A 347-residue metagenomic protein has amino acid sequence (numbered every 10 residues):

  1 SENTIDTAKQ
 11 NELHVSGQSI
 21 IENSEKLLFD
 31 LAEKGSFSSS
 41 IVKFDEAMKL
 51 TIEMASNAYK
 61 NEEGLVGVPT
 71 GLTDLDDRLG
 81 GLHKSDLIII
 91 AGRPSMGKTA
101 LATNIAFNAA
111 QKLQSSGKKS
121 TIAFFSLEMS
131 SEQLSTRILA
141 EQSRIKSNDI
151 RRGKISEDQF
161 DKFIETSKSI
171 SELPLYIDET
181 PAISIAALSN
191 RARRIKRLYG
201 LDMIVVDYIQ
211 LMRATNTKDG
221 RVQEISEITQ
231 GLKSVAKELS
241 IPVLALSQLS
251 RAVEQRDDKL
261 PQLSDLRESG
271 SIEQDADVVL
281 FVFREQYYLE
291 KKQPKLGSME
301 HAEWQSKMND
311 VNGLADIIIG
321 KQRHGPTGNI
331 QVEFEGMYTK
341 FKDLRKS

Functional and structural regions predicted by a protein language model:
S1-N61, M96, K119-S120, S143-R144: Short, small/acidic-rich helices and loops at N termini and domain boundaries of DNA replication/processing enzymes
L72-G81: Pre-Walker A adenine-sensing motif
D77, N108-G200, A214, I330: Cytosolic-facing regulatory segments adjacent to core modules
I88-I89, A123: Short hydrophobic/aromatic beta-strand immediately N-terminal to the Walker A/P-loop
G92: The Walker A (P-loop) glycine that initiates the GxxxxGKT/S ATP-binding motif of P-loop NTPases
T99-A106: Motif I (Walker A/P-loop) of helicase-class P-loop NTPases
A123, L201-A245: Helical hairpin unit composed of two closely spaced alpha helices linked by a short loop
S189-L201, K218, Q230-L239, A252-S347: C-terminal regions of RecA-like/P-loop NTPase motor modules
